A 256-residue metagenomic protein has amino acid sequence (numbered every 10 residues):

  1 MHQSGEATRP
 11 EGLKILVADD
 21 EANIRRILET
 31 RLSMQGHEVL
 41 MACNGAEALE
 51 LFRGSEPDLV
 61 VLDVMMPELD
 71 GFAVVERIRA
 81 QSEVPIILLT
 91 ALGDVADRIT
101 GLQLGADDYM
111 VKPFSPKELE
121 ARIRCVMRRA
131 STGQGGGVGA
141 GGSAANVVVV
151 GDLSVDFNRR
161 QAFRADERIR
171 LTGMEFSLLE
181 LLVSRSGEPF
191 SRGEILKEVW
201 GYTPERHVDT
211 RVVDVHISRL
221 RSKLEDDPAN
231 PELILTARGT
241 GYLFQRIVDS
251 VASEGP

Functional and structural regions predicted by a protein language model:
E11-N23, L28-L32, V60: Conserved acidic segment of CheY-like receiver
G36-C43, L51: Short hydrophobic/Thr-rich beta-strand motif most characteristic of the beta2 strand and flanking loop of CheY-like
N44-E47, D70-A73: Acidic catalytic/metal-coordinating carboxylates
S55-V61: Active-site beta3 strand of CheY-like receiver
M66: Receiver (REC) domain active-site loop signature in two-component systems and cognate sites in sensor histidine kinases
E76, A80, P85-V149: Basic, amphipathic DNA-recognition helix from helix-turn-helix-like DNA-binding domains
V148-F176, P189, R206, L243-P256: A structural micro-motif at secondary-structure boundaries
R170, V215-I217, R221-P256: DNA-binding patch around the recognition helix
